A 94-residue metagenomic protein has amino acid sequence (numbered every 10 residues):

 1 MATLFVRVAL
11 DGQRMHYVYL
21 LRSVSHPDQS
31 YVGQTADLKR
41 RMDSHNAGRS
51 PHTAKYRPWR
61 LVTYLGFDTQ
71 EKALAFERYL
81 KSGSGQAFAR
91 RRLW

Functional and structural regions predicted by a protein language model:
M1-Q86, R92-W94: GIY-YIG nuclease catalytic motif and its immediate N-terminal context
